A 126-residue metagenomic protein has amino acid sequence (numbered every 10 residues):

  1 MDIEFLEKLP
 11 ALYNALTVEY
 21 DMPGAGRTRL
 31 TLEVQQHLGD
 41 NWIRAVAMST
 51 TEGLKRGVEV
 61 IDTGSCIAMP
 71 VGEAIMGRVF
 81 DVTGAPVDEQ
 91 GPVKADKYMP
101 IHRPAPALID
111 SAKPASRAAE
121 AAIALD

Functional and structural regions predicted by a protein language model:
M1-V87: N-terminal accessory targeting/assembly segments
V58-V60, I67, V87-D126: P-loop NTPase nucleotide-binding/switch module
